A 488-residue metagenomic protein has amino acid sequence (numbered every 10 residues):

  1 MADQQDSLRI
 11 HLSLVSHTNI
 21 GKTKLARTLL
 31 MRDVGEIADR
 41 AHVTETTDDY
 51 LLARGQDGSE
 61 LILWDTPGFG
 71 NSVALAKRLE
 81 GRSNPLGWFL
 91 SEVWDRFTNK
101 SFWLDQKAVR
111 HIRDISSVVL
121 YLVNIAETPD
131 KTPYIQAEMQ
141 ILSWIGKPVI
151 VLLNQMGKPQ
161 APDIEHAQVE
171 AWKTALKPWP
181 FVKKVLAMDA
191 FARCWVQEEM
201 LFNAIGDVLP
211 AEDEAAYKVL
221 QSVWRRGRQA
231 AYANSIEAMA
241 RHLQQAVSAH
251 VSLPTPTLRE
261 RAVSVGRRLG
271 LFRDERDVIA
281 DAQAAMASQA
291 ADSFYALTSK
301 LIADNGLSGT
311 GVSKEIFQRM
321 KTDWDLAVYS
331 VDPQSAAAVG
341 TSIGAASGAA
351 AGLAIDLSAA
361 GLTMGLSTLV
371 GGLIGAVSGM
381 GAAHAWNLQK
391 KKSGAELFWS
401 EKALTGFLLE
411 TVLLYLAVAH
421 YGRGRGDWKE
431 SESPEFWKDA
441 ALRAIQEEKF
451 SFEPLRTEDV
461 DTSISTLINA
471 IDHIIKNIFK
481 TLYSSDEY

Functional and structural regions predicted by a protein language model:
M1-W88, A351: Conserved G1/Walker A P-loop phosphate-binding module
V43-D48, Q283-L357: Add "or lipid-surface remodeling" -> "...that mediate pore formation, membrane permeabilization, membrane fusion
E80-K184: Conserved C-terminal guanine-recognition region of P-loop GTPase G domains, centered on the G4
D130-Q136, I141-P148, Q155, S342 (+3 more regions): Long alpha-helical, hydrophobic tracts
Q155-A231: Canonical P-loop GTPase G-domain recognition
D213-D281, D472, F479, Y483: Alpha-helical transmembrane helix bundles of large polytopic membrane transport and channel proteins
G361-A419: Membrane-engaging insertion elements
A395-Y488: Amphipathic, membrane-inserting segments
